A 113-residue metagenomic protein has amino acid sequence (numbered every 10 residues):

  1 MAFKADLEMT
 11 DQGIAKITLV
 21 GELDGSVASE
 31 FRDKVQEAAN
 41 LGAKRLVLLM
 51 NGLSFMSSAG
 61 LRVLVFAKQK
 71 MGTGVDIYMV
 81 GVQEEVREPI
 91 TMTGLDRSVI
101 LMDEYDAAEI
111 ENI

Functional and structural regions predicted by a protein language model:
M1-F3, R62: Short amphipathic beta-strand starts and helix->beta connectors
F3-D33, M50: STAS-typified acidic loop motif
G25-S98: Amphipathic alpha-helical interaction surfaces in cytosolic regulatory modules
I100-E104: Short acidic-hydrophobic, aromatic-tinged amphipathic segments that line or gate anion-handling sites
A107-A108: Short alpha-helical segment
E111-I113: Receiver (REC) domain switch/output surface
